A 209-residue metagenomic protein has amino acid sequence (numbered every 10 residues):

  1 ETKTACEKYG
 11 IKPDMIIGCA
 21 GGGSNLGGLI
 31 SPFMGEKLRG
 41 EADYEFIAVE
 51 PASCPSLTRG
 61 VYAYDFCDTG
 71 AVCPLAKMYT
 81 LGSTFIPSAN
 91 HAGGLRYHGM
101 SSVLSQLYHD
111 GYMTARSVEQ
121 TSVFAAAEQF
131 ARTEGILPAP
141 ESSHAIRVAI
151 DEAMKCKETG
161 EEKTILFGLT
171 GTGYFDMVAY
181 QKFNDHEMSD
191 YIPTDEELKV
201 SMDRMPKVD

Functional and structural regions predicted by a protein language model:
E1, A5-G10, G35-D43, I47-I136 (+1 more regions): Active-site/ligand-binding loops adjacent to catalytic centers
T4, S31-M34, Q129, R147-M154: Short glycine/serine- and small hydrophobic-enriched flexible loop segments
Y9-I16, D43, I136-A145, T159-T164: Flexible, glycine/charged-enriched surface loops at secondary-structure junctions
K12-G27, F46, T164-L169: A short, small-residue-rich loop immediately preceding and capping a beta-strand
D14, H109, A115-V118, G160-L169: Short alpha-helical "patches" and their helix-cap loops
I17-G22, E50, S117-E119, I136-H144 (+1 more regions): Active-site nucleophile and cofactor-binding loops and adjacent substrate-binding regions of central metabolic enzymes
C19-I30, S56-T58, S142-A149, Y174-M177: Short glycine/serine/threonine-rich phosphate/pyrophosphate-binding segments that cradle anionic phosphate groups
E141-S142, I146-D151, C156-T164, T172-Y174 (+1 more regions): C-terminal non-catalytic interaction/assembly regions of soluble proteins
